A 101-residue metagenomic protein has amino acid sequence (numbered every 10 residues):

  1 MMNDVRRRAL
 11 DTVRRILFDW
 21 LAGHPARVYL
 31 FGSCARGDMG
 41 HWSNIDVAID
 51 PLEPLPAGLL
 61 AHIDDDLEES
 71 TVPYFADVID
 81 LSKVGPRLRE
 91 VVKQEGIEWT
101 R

Functional and structural regions predicted by a protein language model:
M1-Y29, A35-H41, P51-R101: Catalytic core of pol beta-like nucleotidyltransferases
